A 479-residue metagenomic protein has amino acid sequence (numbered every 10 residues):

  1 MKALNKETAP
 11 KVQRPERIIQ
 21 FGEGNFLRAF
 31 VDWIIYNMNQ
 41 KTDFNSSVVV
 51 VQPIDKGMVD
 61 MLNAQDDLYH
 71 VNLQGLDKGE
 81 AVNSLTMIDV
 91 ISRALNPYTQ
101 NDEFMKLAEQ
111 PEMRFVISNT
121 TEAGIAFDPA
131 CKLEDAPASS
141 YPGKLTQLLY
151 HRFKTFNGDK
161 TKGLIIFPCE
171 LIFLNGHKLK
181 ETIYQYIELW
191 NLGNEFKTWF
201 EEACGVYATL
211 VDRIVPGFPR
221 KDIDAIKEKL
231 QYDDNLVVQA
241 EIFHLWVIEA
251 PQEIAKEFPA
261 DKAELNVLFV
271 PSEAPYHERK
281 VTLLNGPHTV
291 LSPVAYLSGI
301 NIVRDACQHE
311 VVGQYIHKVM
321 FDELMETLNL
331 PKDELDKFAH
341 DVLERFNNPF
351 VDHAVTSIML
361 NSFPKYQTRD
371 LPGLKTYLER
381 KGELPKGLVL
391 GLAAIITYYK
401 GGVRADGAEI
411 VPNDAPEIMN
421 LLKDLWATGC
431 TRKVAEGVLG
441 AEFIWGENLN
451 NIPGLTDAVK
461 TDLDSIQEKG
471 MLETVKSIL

Functional and structural regions predicted by a protein language model:
M1-L479: Substrate/ligand-engaging "lid" and interaction regions
